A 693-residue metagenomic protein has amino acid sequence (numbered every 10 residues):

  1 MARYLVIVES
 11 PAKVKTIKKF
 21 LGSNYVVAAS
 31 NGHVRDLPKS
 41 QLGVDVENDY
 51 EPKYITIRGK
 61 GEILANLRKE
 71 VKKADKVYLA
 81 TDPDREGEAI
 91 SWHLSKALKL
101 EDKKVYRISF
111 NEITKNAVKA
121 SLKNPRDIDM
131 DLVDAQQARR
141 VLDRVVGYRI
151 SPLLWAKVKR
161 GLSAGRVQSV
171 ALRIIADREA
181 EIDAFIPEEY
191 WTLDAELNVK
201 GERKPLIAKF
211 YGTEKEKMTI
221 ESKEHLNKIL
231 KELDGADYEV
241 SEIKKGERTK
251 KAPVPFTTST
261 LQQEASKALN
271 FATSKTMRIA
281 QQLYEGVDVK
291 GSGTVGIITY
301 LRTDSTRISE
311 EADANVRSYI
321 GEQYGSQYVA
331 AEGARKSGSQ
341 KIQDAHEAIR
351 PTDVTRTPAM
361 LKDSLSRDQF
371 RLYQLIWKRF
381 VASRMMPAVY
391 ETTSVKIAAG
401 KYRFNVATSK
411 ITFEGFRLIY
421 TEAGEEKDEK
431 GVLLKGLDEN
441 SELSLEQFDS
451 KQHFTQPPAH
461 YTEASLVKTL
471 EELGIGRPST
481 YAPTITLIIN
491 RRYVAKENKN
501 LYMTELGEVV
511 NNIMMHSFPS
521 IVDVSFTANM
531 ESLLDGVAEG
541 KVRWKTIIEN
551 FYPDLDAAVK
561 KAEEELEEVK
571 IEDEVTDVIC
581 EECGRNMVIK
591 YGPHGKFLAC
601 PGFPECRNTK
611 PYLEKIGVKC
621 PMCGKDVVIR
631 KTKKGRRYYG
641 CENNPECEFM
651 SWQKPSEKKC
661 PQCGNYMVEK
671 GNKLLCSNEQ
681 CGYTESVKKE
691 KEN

Functional and structural regions predicted by a protein language model:
M1-Q137, G212, I220: Intrinsically disordered, low-complexity regulatory segments
A2-L5, T16, Y25, A97 (+6 more regions): Basic, low-complexity terminal or inter-domain segments flanking catalytic cores
T16-F20, N66, A89-A97, A117-S121 (+9 more regions): Alpha-helical scaffold elements adjacent to nucleotide-binding pockets in ATP/GTP-utilizing enzyme cores
D82-P83, K159-S163, K245-V254, S266-A272 (+1 more regions): Conserved short loop/turn motifs at secondary-structure junctions
I113-A195, K245-G246: C-terminal or mid-to-C-terminal helical accessory/interaction module adjacent to the motor/catalytic core
R139-R149, V167, L197-V199, R248-T260 (+6 more regions): Core structural elements
K215-V254, S441: Metal- or metallocofactor-binding catalytic centers and their adjacent structured scaffolds across diverse enzyme
V240-I243, K251-A265, S292-L301, P457-T469: Short acidic, hydrophobic short linear motifs in intrinsically disordered regions
